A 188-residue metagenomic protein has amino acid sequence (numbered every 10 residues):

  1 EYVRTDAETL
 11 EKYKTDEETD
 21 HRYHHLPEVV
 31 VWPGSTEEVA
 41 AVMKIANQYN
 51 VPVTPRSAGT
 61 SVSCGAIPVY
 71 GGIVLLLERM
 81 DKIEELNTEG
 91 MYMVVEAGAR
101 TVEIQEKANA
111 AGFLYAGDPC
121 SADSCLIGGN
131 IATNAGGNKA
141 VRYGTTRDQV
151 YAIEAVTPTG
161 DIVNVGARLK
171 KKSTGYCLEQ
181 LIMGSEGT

Functional and structural regions predicted by a protein language model:
E1-K44, T60-M91, C120: N-terminal flexible segment immediately upstream of the FAD-binding catalytic core in FAD-dependent oxidoreductases
Y2, N50-P52, L114: Residue-level detector of anion-binding/catalytic polar loops
D6, T54-R56, L76-E78, D118 (+2 more regions): Generic beta-strand/beta-sheet core signal
L26-V53, G137, D161, T188: Soluble FAD-dependent oxygen oxidases
A46, G59, G98: Hydrophobic/aromatic pocket-lining and membrane-interface residues
P55-C64, G128: Glycine-centered small-residue hotspots that permit tight backbone geometry or close packing
K82-L86, Y92-T188: FAD-binding subdomain of flavoenzyme oxidoreductases
